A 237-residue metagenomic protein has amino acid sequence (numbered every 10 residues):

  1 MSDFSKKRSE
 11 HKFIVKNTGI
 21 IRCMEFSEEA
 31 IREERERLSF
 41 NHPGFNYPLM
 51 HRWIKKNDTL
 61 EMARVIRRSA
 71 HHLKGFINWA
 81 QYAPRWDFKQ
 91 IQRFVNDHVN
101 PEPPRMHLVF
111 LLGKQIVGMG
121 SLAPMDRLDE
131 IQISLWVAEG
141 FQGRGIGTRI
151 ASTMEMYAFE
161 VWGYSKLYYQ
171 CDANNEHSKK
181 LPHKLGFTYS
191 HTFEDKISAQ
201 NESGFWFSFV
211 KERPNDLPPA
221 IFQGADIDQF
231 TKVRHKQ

Functional and structural regions predicted by a protein language model:
M1-E61, V65-H71, H107-Q237: Acyl-donor (CoA/ACP) binding surface of acyl/acetyltransferases
H71-V95: Conserved GNAT-fold acetyl-CoA-binding loop/helix
Y82-A83, F94-L108: A short helix-loop-beta-strand connector motif used in the catalytic cores of GNAT acetyltransferases and, in some
